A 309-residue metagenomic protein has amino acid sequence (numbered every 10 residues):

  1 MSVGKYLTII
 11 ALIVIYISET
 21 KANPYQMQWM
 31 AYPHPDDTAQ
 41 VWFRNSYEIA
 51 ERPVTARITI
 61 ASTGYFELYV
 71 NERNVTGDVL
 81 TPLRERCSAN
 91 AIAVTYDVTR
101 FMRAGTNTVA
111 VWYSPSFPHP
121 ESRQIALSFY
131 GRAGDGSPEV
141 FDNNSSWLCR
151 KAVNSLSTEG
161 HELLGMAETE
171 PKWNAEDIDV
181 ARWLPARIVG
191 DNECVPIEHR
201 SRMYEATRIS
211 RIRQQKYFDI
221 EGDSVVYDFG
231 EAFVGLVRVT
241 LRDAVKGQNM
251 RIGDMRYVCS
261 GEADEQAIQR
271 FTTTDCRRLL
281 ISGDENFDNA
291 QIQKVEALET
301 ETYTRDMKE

Functional and structural regions predicted by a protein language model:
M1-S2: N-terminal secretory signal peptides that target proteins for export/translocation
Y6-I15: Sec-dependent N-terminal signal peptides
V14-Q26: Bacterial Sec-dependent signal peptides at the C-terminal "C-region" and cleavage site
N23-E309: Extracellular/oxidizing-compartment recognition motifs
